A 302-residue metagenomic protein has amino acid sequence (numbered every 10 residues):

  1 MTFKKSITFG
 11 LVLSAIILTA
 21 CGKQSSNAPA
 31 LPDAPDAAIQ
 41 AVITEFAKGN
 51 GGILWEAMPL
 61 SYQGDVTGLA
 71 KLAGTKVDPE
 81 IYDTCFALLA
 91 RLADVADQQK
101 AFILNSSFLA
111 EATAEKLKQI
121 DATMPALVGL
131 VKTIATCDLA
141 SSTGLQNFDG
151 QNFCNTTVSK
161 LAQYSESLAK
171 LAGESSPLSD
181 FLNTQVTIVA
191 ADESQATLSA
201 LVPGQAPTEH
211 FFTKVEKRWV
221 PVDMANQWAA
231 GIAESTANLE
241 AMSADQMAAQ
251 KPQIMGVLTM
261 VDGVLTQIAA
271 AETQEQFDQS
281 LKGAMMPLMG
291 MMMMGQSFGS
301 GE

Functional and structural regions predicted by a protein language model:
M1-F9: Bacterial N-terminal signal peptides that target proteins for export
I17-A20: C-terminal motif of bacterial Sec signal peptides marking the signal peptidase cleavage site
G22-Q24: Bacterial signal peptide processing site
N50-Q63: Short, well-ordered alpha-helical segments enriched in acidic and aromatic residues
L60-P79: Short, charge-rich amphipathic alpha-helical segments embedded in non-transmembrane helical bundles/solenoids
A112-T157, A196-L198, Q205-E240: Short beta-strand edge/turn micro-motifs at domain boundaries
A230-E272: Charged, amphipathic alpha-helical linkers/stalks
